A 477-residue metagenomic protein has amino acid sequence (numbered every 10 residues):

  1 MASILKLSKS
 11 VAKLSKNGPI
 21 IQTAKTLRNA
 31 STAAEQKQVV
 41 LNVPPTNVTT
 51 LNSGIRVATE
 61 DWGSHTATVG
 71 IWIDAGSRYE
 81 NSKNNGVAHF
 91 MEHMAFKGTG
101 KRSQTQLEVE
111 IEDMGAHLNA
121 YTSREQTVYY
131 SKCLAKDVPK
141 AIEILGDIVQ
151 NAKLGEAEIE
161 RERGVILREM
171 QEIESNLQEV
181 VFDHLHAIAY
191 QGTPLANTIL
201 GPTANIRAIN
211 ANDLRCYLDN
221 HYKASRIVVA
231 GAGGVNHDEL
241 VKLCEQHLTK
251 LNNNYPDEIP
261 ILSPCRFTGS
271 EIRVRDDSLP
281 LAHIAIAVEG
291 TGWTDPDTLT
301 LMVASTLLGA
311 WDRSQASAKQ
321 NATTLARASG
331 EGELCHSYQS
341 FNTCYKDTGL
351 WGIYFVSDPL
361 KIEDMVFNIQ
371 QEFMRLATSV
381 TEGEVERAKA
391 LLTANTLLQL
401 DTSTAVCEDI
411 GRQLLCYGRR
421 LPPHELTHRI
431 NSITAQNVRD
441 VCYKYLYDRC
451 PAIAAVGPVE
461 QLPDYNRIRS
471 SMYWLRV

Functional and structural regions predicted by a protein language model:
A2-T32, P44, T50, K97 (+5 more regions): Charge-rich, well-structured scaffold segments of protease-associated domains
S31-E35, F90: Short, basic/aromatic beta-hairpin or loop at an interaction surface
Q38-L41: Short loop/turn motifs at secondary-structure junctions and domain boundaries
T46-T59: N-terminal, positively charged regions that mediate nucleic acid binding
G54, D61-I111, L185, Y222 (+1 more regions): Active/ligand-binding-proximal structured segments within catalytic/core domains that scaffold catalytic residues
E60-W62, W72-G76, Y121, K132 (+1 more regions): Acidic/polar N-terminal loop/beta-strand segments that form early-domain functional surfaces
F90, V303, Q315-T324: Conformational gate/switch positions in structured elements
